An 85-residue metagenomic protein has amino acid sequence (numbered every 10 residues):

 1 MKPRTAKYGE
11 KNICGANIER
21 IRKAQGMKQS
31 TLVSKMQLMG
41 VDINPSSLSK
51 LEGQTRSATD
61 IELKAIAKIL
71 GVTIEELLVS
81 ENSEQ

Functional and structural regions predicted by a protein language model:
M1-Q25: A short, Lys/Arg-rich alpha-helix, primarily the initiator
K2-Y8, T31, K68, E76-Q85: Short, charged recognition helix plus adjacent turn of helix-turn-helix-like nucleic-acid-binding domains
I13-A16, M27, T31, I43 (+1 more regions): Residue-level signal for the short linker/turn that defines the boundary of a DNA-recognition helix
K23, Q37-L38, G53-T55, N82: Residue-level detection of the helix-turn-helix DNA-binding "recognition helix"
K23, S34, K68: Alpha-helical residues within the helix-turn-helix
G26, T59-E76: DNA major-groove recognition helix of helix-turn-helix/homeodomain DNA-binding modules
G26-K50: Short alpha-helical DNA-recognition segment
